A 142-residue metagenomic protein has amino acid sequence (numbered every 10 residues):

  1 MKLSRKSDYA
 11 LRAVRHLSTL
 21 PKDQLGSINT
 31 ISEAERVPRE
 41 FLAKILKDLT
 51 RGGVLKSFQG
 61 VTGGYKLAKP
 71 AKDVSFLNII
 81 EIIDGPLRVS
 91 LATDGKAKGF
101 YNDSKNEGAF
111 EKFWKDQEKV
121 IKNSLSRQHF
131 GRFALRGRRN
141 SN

Functional and structural regions predicted by a protein language model:
A10-K22: Short amphipathic alpha-helical interface segments
V14, L46-K47: Short, hydrophobic-biased segments on the C-terminal half of alpha helices that form "recognition helices"
G26-R36: A short alpha-helical element within helix-turn-helix/winged-helix DNA-binding domains across DNA-binding proteins
E33, T50-R51: Alpha-helical residues within the helix-turn-helix
E40: Key DNA-contact positions within bacterial/archaeal DNA-binding proteins
G53-T62, K66-A68: Beta-hairpin "wing" of winged helix-turn-helix
A68-N142: Non-DNA-binding regulatory cores of transcription-related proteins, predominantly C-terminal effector-binding
